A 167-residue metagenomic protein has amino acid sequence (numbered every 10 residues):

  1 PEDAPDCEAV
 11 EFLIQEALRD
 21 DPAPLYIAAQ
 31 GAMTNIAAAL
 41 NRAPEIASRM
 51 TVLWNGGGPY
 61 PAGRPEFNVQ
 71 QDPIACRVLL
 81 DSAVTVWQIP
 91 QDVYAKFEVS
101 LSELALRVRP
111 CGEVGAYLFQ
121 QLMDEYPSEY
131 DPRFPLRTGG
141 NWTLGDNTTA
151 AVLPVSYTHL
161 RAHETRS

Functional and structural regions predicted by a protein language model:
E2-L101: Active-site histidine-anchored catalytic micro-motif
A29, G140-T143: Aromatic-acidic/polar surface patches that form glycan- and anion
P59, S156-Y157: Short Gly/Pro-enriched loop/turn and capping motifs at secondary-structure junctions
C76, A116-F119, N147: A general structural signal for well-ordered alpha-helical packing
T85-N141: Active-site rim beta-loop-alpha module in soluble metabolic enzymes
G145-S156: Short, hydrophobic/amphipathic alpha-helical patches that form generic packing surfaces within helical domains
T158-T165: Conserved small/polar residues in nucleotide/adenosyl-binding loops
